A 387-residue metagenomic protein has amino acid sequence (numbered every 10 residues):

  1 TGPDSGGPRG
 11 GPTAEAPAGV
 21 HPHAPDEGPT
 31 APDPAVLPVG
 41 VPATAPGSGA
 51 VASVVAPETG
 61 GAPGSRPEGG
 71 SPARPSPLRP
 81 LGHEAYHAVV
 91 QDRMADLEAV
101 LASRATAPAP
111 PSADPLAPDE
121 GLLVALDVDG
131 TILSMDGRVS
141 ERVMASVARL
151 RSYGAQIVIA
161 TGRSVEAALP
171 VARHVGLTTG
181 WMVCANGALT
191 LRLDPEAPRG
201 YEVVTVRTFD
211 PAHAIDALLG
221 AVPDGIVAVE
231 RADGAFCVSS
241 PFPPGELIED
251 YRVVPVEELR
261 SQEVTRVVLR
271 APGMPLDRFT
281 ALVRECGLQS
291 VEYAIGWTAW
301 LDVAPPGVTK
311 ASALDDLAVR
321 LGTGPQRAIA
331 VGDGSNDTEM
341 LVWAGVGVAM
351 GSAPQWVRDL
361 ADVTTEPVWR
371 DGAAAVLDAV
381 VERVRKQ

Functional and structural regions predicted by a protein language model:
T1-L126: Non-catalytic pre-domain segments flanking phosphatase-related domains
G70, R74-V89, D114-P115, D119 (+3 more regions): Mg2+-dependent phosphoryl-transfer enzymes with acidic/Ser/Thr/Gly-rich catalytic loops
R138-P244: Active-site phosphate-binding/coordination module
V143, A168-A172, F279, V283 (+3 more regions): Hydrophobic packing residues within well-ordered alpha-helices of enzyme cores
G154-V158, T178-G180, R266, Q326-R327 (+1 more regions): Short active-site oxyanion
V175-T178, N186, G287-Q289, W343-A344 (+1 more regions): Short, structured coil segments at secondary-structure junctions
D224-I226, E230-V331, S335: Conserved acidic, metal-coordinating active-site core of Asp-based, Mg2+-dependent phosphoryl-transfer enzymes
